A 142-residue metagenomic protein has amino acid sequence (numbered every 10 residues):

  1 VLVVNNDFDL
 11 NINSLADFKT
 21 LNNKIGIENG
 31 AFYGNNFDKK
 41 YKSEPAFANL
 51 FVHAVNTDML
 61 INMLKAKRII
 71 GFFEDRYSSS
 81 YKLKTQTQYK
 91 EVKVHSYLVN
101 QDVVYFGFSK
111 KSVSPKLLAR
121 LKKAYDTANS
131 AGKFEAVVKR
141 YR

Functional and structural regions predicted by a protein language model:
V1, Q88-K122: Periplasmic-binding protein-like
V4-I25, K40: Flexible hinge/capping segments at coil-to-helix
V4-N6, A31, T57, F73-L83: Beta->alpha turn/N-cap motifs
N6-S14, Y33, K111-L117: Short helix-loop capping/hinge motifs at secondary-structure junctions, enriched in acidic/polar residues
N23-K24, L64-E74: Alpha-to-beta junction loops
G30-P45, Y125-R142: Ligand-binding clefts/hinges and TM-proximal coupling segments of bilobed small-molecule sensing domains
D38, I70-V92, Y97-N100: A ligand-binding cleft/hinge motif common to bilobed small-molecule-binding domains
F51-N62: Short helix-initiation/N-cap motifs at beta->coil->alpha
